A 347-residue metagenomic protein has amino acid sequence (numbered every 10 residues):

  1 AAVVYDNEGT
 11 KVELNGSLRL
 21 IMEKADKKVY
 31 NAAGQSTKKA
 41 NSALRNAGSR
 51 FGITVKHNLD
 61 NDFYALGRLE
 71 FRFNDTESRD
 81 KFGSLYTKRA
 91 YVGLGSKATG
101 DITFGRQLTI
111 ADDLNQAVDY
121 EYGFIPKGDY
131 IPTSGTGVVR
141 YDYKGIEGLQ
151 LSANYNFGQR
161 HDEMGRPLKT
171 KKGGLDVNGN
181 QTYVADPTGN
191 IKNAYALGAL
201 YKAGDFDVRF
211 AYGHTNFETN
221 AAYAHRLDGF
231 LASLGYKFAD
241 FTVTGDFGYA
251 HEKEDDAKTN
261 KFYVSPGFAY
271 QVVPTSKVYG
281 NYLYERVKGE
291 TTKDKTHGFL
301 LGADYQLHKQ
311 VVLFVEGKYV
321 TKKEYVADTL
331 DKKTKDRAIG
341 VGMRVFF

Functional and structural regions predicted by a protein language model:
A1-I102, P132-I146, L151-A153, Y201-K202 (+3 more regions): Beta-barrel outer-membrane channel/assembly domains of diderm bacteria
G16-K24, G67-F71, R106, A153-F157 (+7 more regions): Transmembrane beta-barrel strands of outer-membrane/channel proteins
M22-Y30, F73-R79, I110-L114, Q159-E163 (+6 more regions): Gram-negative outer-membrane beta-barrel proteins
A32-T37, E121-I125, N178-Y183, N216-E218: Extracytoplasmic loops and strand-loop junctions of Gram-negative outer membrane beta-barrel proteins
S42-N46, F82-S84, Y130-T133, G189-I191 (+4 more regions): Short sequence motifs at beta-strands and strand-loop junctions characteristic of Gram-negative outer-membrane
T87, Y91-D129: A contiguous, low-structure linker/loop signature
P126-K202: Aromatic- and glycine-enriched pocket-lining scaffold segments that form the walls of small-molecule binding clefts
K171-D176, N180-T182, P187-L300: Detector for outer-membrane/organellar transmembrane beta-barrel domains, recognizing the amphipathic beta-strand
